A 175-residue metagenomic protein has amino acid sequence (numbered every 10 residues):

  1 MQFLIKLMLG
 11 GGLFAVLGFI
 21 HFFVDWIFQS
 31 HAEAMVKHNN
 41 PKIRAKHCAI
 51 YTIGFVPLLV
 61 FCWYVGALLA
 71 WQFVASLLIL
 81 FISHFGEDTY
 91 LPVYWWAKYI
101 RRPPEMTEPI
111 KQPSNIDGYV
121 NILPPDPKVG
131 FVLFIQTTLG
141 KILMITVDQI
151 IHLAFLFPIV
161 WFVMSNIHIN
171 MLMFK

Functional and structural regions predicted by a protein language model:
M1-G86, Y90-W95, I100-K175: Hydrophobic alpha-helical transmembrane segments
